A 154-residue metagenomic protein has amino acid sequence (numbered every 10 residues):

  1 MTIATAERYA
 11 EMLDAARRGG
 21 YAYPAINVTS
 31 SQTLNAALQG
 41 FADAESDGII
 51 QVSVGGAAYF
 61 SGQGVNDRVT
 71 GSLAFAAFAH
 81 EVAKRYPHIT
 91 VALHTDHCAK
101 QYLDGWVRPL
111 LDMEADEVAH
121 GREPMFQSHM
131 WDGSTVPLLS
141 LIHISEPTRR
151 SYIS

Functional and structural regions predicted by a protein language model:
M1-Y23: N-terminal amphipathic alpha-helix/helix-capping segment at the start of soluble metabolic enzymes
A4-R8, V28-Q32, T70-A74: Conserved active-site and cofactor/substrate-binding residues in soluble primary-metabolism enzymes
L13, R17, F41-E45, A76-P87 (+2 more regions): Structural signal for hydrophobic packing residues in well-ordered secondary-structure cores of soluble enzyme domains
R18-Y23, A44-G48, P87-V91, E123-Q127: Short, well-ordered coil/turn segments that N-cap beta-strands
N27, A37, D96: Conserved, mostly hydrophobic/aromatic
T33-N35, L103: Short, well-ordered alpha-helical microsegments
V54-L141: Active-site beta->alpha loop and helix N-cap motifs at the rims of alpha/beta catalytic domains
I142-S154: Single conserved hydrophobic/aromatic residue that forms the stacking wall/gate of nucleotide- or nucleobase-binding
